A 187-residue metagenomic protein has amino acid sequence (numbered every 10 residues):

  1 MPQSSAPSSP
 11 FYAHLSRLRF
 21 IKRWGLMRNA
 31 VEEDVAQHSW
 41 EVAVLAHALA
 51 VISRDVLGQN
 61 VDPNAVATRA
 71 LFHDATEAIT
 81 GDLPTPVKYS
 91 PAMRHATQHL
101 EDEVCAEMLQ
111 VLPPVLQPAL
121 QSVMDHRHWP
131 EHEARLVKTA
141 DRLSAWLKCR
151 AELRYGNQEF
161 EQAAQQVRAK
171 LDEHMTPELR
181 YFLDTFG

Functional and structural regions predicted by a protein language model:
M1-G187: Alpha-helical, largely C-terminal catalytic domains that coordinate divalent metal ions via clustered Asp/Glu/His
